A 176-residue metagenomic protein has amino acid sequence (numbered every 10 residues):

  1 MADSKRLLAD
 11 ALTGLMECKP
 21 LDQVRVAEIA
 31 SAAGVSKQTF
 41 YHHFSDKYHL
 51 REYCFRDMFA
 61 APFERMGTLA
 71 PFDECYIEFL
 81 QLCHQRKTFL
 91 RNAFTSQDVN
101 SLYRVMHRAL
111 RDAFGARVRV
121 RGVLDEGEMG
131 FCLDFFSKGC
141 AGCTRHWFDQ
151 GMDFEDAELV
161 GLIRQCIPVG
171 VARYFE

Functional and structural regions predicted by a protein language model:
A2-T13, E17, D22-V26, S31-G34 (+3 more regions): An amphipathic alpha-helix adjacent to DNA-recognition modules
R6-L7, I29-H49, L82-Q85, F89-A93 (+3 more regions): Basic/polar phosphate-binding segments, predominantly the helix-turn-helix DNA-binding elements of transcriptional
A32, A60, C140, Q150 (+1 more regions): N-terminal regulatory/effector-sensing and dimerization cores that precede helix-turn-helix DNA-binding domains
M66, L90-A93, V118-R121, W147 (+2 more regions): Secondary-structure edge/capping motif, primarily at the C-terminal ends of alpha-helices and the immediately following
D73-T88, R104, D134, K138: Amphipathic alpha-helical segments that line or abut small-molecule/effector binding pockets and mediate allosteric
Q85, D134-C143, G161-P168: An amphipathic alpha-helical interaction segment
D98-V123, G127-G142, A172: Amphipathic alpha-helical packing segments from all-alpha helical-bundle domains
H146-E176: C-terminal peripheral helix-coil segments that are non-catalytic and often amphipathic
